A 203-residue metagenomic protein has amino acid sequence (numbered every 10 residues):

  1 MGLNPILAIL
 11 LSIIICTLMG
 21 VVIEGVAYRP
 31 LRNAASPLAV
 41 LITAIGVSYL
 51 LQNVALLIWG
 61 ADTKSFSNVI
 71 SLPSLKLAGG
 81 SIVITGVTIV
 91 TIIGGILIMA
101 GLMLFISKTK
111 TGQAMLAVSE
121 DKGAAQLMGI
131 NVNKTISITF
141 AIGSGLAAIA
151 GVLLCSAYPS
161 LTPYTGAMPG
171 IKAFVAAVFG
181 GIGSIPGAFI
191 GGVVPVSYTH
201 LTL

Functional and structural regions predicted by a protein language model:
G2, R32, W59-T63, I106 (+1 more regions): Short helix-capping/hinge motifs at transmembrane helix termini and TM-loop junctions
L3-V47, V54, I190-P195: Alpha-helical transmembrane segments within multi-pass membrane transporters and channels
I45-A61, T88: Mid-bilayer segments of alpha-helical transmembrane spans in multi-pass integral membrane proteins that mediate
A61-P73: Peri-membrane helix termini and adjoining interfacial loops of integral membrane proteins
S81-L161, I185-G191: Helix-loop-helix "hairpin" substructures at the membrane interface of multi-pass membrane proteins
A148-I149, T162-I182, V193: Hydrophobic alpha-helical segments embedded in the membrane of multi-pass proteins
T199-L203: Conserved small/polar residues in nucleotide/adenosyl-binding loops
